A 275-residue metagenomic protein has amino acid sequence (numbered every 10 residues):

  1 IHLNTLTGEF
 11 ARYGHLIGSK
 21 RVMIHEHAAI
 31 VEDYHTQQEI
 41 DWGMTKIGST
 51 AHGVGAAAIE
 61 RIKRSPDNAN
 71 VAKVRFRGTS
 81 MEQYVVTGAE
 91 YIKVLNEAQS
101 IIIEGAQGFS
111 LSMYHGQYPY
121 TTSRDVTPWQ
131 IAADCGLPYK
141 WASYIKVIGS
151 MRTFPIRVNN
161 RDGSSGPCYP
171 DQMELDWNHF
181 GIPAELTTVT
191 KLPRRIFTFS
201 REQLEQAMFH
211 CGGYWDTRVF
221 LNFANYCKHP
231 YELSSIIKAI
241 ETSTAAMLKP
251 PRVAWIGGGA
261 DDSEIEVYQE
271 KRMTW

Functional and structural regions predicted by a protein language model:
I1-W275: Non-transmembrane, aqueous-exposed alpha-helical and coiled segments at domain scale
